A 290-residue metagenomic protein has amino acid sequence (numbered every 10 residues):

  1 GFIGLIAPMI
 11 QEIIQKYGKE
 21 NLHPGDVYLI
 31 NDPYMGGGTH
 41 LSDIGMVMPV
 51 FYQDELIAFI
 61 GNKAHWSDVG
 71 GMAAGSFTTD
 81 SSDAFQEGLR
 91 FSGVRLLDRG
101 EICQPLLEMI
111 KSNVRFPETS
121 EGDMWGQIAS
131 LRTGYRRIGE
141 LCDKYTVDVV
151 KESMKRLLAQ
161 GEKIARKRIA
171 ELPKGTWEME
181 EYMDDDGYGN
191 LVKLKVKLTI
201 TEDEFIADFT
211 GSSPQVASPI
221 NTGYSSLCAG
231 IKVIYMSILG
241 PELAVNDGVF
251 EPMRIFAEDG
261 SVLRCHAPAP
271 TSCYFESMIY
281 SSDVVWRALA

Functional and structural regions predicted by a protein language model:
F2-I13, S67-F77: A short, polar/charged loop-to-alpha-helix boundary motif
A7-P49, E178-M183, L191: Conserved mixed alpha/beta core segments that line enzyme active sites in large multi-domain catalysts
D43-Q53, G61, L198-T199: A short, hydrophobic, proline-anchored segment that marks a local hinge/packing element in signaling and regulatory
L56-N113, V216, S225, A229-K232: Gly/Pro-rich active-site capping loops and adjacent beta-alpha segments that organize cofactor/substrate pockets
R90-I164, R264, V284, L289-A290: N-terminal leader/propeptide and maturation segments of large enzyme subunits in energy/redox metabolism and hydrolases
R99, P105, A159, N221-S225 (+2 more regions): Helix-loop-helix junctions within predominantly alpha-helical proteins
R136-P214: Accessory "access/gating" subregions that flank catalytic or transport cores
